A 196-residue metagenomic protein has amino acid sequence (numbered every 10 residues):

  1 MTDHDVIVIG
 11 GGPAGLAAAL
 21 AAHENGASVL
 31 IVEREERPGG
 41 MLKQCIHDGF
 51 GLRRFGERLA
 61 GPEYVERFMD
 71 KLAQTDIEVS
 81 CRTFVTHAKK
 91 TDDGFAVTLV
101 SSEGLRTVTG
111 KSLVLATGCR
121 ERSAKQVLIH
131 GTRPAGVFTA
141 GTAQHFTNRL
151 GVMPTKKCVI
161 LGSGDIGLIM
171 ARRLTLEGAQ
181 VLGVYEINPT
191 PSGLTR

Functional and structural regions predicted by a protein language model:
M1-I9, E66-T155: FAD-binding core/adjacent interface of flavoenzyme oxidoreductases
H4-R67, L161-R196: Beta1-alpha1 glycine-rich phosphate/pyrophosphate-binding loop at the start of Rossmann-like nucleotide-binding domains
C158: Conserved class I S-adenosyl-L-methionine
